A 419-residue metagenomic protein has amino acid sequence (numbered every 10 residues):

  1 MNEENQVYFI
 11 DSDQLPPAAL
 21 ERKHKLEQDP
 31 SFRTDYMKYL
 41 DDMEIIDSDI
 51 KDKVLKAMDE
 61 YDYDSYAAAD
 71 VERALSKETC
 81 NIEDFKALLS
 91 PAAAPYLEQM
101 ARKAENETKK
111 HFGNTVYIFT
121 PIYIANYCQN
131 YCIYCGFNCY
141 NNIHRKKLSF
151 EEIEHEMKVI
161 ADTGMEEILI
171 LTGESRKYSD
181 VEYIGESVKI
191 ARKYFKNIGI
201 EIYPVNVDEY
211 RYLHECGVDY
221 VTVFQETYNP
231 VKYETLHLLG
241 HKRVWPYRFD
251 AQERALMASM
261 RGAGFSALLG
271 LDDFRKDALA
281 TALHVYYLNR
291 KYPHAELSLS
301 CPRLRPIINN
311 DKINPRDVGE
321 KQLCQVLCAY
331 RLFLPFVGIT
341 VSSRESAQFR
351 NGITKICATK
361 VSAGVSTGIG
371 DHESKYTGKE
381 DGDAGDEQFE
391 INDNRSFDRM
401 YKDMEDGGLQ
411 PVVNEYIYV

Functional and structural regions predicted by a protein language model:
M1-A93, N289-V419: Auxiliary Fe-S-binding modules of radical SAM enzymes
K77, A104, C132, I170 (+5 more regions): Conserved, mostly hydrophobic/aromatic
T79-V116: An N-cap/entry alpha-helix motif that binds or orients negatively charged groups
N106, F112-E152: Canonical Radical SAM [4Fe-4S] cluster-binding loop centered on the CxxxCxxC motif and its immediate flanking residues
T120, M157, I184-V188, Y210 (+5 more regions): Generic structural signal for well-ordered alpha-helices, preferentially at hydrophobic/aromatic core positions
C139-E154, I160-L256, R261-F265, L269-L271 (+1 more regions): Core AdoMet radical
L148, S179, Y183, L239-Y247 (+4 more regions): Alpha-helix N-cap and loop-to-helix initiation/capping positions
V207-E215, D272-Y286, S346-I356: Catalytic cores of alpha/beta
